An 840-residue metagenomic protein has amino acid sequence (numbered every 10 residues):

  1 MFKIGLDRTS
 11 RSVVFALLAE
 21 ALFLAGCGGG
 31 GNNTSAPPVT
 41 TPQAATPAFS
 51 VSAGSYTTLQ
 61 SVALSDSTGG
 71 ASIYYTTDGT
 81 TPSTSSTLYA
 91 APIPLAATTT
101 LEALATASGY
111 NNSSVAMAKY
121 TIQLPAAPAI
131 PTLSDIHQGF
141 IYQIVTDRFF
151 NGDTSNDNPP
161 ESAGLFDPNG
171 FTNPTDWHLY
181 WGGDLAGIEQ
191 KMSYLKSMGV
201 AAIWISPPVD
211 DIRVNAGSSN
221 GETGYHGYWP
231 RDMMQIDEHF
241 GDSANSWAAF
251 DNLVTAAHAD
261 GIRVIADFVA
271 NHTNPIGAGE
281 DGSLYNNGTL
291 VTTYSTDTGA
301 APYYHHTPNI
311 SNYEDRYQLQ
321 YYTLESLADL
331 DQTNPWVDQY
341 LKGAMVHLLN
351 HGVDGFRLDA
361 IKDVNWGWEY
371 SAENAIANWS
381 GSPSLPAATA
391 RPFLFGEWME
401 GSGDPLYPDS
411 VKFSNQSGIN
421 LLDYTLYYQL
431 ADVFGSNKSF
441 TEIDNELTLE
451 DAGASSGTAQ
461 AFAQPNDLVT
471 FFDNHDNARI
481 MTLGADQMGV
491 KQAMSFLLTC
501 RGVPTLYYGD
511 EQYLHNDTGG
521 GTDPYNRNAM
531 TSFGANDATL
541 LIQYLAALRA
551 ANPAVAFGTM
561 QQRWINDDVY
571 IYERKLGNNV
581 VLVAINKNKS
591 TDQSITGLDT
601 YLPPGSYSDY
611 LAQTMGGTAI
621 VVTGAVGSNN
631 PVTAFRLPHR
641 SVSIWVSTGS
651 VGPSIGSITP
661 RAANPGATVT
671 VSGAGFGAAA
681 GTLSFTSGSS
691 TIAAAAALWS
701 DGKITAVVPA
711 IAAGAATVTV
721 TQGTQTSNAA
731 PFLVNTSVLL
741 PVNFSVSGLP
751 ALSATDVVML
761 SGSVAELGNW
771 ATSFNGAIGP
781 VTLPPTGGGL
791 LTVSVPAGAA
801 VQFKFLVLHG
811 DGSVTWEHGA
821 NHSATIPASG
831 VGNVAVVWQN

Functional and structural regions predicted by a protein language model:
F2, F15-T46, L124-A126, I130: Bacterial Sec-dependent N-terminal signal peptides
A36-A126: Short, compositionally stereotyped local motifs that mark structural "simplifiers"
T81-T87, P750-A800, L808-P827: Aromatic-rich carbohydrate-binding modules that target alpha-glucans
I93-T99, A710-G714, P796-A799: Surface-exposed, short loops/turns at beta-strand junctions within beta-sandwich domains
L133-F140, D147-H351, S371-S384, T389-Y407 (+1 more regions): Substrate-binding/active-site clefts of carbohydrate-active enzymes
L253-I262, H272, G343-N350, D354-Q464 (+9 more regions): Active-site-proximal helices and loops of the catalytic beta/alpha 8
G649-A680, Q725-S737: Beta-strand/beta-sandwich contexts
